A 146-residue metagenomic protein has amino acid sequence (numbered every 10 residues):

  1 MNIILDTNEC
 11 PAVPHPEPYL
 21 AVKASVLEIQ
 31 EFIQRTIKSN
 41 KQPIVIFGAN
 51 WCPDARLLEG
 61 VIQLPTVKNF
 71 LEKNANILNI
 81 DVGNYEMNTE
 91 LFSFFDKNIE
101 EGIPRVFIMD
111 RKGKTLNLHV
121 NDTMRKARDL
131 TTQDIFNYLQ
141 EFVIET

Functional and structural regions predicted by a protein language model:
N2-S39: N-terminal leader/targeting and pre-domain segments
K23, F47, K68-T89: Thiol-based oxidoreductase modules, predominantly thioredoxin-like and allied folds used for disulfide exchange
I37-K38, N69-E72, N98-G102: Extracellular/periplasmic catalytic domains that process cell-envelope and extracellular macromolecules
S39-C52: Short active-site neighborhood of thiol/selenol oxidoreductases, capturing the structured segment around
N50-D54, V61, V82-M87, G113-T115 (+1 more regions): Solvent-exposed loop/turn segments at secondary-structure junctions within structured extracellular/periplasmic domains
A55-F70: Typically the conserved alpha-helix immediately C-terminal to a functionally engaged Cys/Sec in thioredoxin-like
V82-I103, M109-K112: Structural alpha/beta surface segment adjacent to cysteine/selenocysteine redox centers across thiol/disulfide enzymes
E101-T146: Non-catalytic, surface beta->alpha helical segment in thiol-disulfide oxidoreductase systems
